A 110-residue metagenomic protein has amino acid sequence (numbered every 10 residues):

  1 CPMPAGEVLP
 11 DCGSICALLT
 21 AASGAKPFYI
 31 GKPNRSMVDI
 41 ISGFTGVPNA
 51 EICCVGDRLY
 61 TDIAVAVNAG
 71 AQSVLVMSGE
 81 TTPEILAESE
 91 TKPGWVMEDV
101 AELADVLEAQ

Functional and structural regions predicted by a protein language model:
C1-Q110: Asp-based, Mg2+/Mn2+-dependent phosphohydrolase catalytic module
